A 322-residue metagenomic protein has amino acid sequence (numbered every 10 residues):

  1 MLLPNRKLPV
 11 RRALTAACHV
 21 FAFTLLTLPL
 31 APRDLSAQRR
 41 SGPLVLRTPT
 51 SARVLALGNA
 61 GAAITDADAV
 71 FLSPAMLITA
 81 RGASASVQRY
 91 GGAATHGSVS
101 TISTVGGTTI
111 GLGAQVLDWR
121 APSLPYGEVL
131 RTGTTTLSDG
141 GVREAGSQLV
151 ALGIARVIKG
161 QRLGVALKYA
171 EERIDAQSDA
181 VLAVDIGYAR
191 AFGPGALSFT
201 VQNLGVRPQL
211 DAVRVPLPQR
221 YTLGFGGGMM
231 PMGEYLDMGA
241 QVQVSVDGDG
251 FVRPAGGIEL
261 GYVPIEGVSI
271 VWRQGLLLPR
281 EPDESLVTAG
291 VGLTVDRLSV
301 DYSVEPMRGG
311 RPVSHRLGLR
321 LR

Functional and structural regions predicted by a protein language model:
M1-R12: N-terminal secretory signal peptides that target proteins for export/translocation
P4, T24-T27, A69: Residue-level detector of alpha-helical hydrophobic segments embedded in or interacting with membranes
R12-A13, A17-C18, R53, N59: A periodicity- and composition-biased signal for non-globular, repetitive helical segments
A16-P29: Bacterial N-terminal signal peptides
Q38-R322: Subset of outer-membrane beta-barrel
